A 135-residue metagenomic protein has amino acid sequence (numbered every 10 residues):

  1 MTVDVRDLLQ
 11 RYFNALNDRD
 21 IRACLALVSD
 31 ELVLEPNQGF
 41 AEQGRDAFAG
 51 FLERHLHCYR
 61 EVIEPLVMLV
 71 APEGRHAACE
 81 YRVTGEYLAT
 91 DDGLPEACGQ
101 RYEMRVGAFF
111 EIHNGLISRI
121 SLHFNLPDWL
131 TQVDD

Functional and structural regions predicted by a protein language model:
M1-D135: C-terminal and inter-domain tail/linker signature
